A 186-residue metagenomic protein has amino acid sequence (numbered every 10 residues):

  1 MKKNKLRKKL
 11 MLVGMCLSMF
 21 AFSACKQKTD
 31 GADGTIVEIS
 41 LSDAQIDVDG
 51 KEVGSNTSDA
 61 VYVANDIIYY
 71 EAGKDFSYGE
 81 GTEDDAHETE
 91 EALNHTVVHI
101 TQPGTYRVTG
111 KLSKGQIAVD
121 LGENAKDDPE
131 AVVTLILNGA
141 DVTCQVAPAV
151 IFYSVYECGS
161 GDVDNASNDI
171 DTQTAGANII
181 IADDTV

Functional and structural regions predicted by a protein language model:
L6, M11-M15, C25-V186: A composition-driven surface/loop motif
